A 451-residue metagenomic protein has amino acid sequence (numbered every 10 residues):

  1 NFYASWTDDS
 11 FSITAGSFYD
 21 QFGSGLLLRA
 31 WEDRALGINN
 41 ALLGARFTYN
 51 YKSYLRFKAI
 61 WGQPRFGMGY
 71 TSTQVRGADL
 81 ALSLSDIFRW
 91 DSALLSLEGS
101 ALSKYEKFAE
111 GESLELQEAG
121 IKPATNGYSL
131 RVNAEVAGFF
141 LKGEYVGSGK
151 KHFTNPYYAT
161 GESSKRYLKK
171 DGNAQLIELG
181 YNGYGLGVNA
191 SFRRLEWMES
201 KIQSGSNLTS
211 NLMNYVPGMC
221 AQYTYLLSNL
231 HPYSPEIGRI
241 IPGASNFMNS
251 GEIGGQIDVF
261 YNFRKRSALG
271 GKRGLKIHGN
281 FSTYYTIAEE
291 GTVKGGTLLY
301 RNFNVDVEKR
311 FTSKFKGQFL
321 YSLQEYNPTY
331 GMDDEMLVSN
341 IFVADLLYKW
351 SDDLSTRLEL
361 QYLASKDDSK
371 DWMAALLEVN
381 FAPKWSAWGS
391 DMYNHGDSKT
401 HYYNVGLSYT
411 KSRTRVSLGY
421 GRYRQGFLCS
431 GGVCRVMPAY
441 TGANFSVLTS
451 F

Functional and structural regions predicted by a protein language model:
N1, D33-M373, L377, P383-K399 (+4 more regions): Signature for the C-terminal beta-barrel architecture of outer-membrane proteins
N1, F18-S24, A30-E32: Acidic, small-polar-rich N-terminal luminal/periplasmic segments of exported/outer-membrane proteins
N1-D8, S12-T14: N-terminal cofactor/phosphate-binding cores enriched in small/glycine residues, especially glycine-rich loops such as
S412-T414: A contiguous, mid-protein "functional segment" used to position or interact with cofactors/ions or partner subunits
